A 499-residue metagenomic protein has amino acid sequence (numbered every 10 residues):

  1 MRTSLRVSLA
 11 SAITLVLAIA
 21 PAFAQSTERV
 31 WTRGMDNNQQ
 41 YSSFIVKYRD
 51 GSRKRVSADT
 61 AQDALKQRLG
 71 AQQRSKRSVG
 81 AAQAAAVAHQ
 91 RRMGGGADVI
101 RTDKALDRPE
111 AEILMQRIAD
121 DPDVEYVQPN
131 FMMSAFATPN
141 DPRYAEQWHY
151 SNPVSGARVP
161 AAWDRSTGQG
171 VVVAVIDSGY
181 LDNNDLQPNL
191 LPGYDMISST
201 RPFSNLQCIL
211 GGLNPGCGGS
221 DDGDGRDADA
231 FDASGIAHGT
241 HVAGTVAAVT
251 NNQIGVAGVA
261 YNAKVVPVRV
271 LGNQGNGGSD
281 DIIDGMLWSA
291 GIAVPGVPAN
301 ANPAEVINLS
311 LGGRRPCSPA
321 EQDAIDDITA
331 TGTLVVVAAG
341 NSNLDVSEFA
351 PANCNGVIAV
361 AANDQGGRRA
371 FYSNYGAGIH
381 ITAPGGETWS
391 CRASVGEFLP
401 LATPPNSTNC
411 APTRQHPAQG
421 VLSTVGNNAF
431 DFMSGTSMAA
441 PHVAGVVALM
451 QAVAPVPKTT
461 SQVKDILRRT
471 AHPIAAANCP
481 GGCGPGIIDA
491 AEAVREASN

Functional and structural regions predicted by a protein language model:
M1-L9: Bacterial N-terminal signal peptides that target proteins for export
A10-A18: Bacterial N-terminal signal peptides
F23-Q147, P160-W163: Primarily auto-inhibitory N-terminal propeptides
F44-K47, D98-R101, Y126-Q128, V172-V175 (+12 more regions): Structural recognition of the beta-strand scaffold that forms the well-ordered cores of secreted hydrolase catalytic
R49-K54, M132-S134, S178-D182, L186 (+7 more regions): Acidic glycine-/aspartate-rich tracts in secreted/extracellular proteins
N140-V266, V270-W288, I292-V306, E397-N428 (+1 more regions): Active-site core segment of subtilase-fold serine proteases
S199, T333, A352-A452, E492: Extracellular S/T/G-rich loop segment that most often corresponds to the catalytic His/Ser-adjacent loop
L287, G296-L311, C317-P319, A324 (+5 more regions): C-terminal subdomain of the subtilisin-like protease fold in secreted/lumenal serine endopeptidases
